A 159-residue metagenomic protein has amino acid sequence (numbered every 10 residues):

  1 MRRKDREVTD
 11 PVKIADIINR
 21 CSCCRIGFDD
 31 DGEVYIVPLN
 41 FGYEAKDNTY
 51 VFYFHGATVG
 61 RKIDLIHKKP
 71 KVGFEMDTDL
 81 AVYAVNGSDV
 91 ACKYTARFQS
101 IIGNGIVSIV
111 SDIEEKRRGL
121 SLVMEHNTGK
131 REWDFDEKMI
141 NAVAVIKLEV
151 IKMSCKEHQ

Functional and structural regions predicted by a protein language model:
M1-N19: Extreme N-terminal tail/first-helix region
R2-R3, A81-Q159: Charged, gly/pro-rich active-site loop segments
V8-T9, R20-R25, G129-R131: Short Pro/Gly-enriched beta-strand edge/turn motifs at strand-loop
C21-T58: Short beta-strand segments
S22-C24, V37, N48-Y50, K68-V72 (+2 more regions): A generic structural signal for short beta-strands and their flanking turns/coil linkers
V51-Y53, G73, K147, S154: General beta-strand recognition
R61-V85, C92-K93: Helix-adjacent hinge/juxtasegments
